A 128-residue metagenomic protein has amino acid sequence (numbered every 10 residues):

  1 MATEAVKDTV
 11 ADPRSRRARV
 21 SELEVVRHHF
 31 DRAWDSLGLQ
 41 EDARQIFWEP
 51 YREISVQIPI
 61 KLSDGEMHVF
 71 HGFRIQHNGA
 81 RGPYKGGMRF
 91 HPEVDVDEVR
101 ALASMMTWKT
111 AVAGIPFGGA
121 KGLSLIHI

Functional and structural regions predicted by a protein language model:
M1-E24: Basic/polar N-terminal segments that are highly enriched at the extreme N-terminus, encompassing both cleavable
R16-S55: Short, Gly/Pro- and small/polar-rich lid/capping loops
L62: Short, acidic, Ser/Thr-enriched surface-loop or helix-capping motifs
V69-F73: Beta-strand scaffold of nucleotide-dependent catalytic cores
H77-G87, D95-A120: ATP-dependent carboxylate/acyl-activation modules
I126-I128: Conserved small/polar residues in nucleotide/adenosyl-binding loops
